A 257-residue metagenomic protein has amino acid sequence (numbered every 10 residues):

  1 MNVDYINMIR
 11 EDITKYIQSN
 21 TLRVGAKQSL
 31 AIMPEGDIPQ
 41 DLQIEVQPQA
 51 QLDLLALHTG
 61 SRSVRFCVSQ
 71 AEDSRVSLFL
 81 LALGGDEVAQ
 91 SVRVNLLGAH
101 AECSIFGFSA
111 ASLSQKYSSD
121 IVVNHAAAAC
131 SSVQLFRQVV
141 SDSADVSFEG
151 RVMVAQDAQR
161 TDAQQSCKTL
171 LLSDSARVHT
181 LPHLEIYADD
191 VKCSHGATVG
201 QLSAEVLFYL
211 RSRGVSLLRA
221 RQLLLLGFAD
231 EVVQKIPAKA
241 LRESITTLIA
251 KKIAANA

Functional and structural regions predicted by a protein language model:
D4-F208, S212-V215, R242-A257: Conserved beta-strand/loop scaffold segments within soluble protein domains that form the structured core and edges
Q115, R137, L224, Q234-K235: Short amphipathic alpha-helical leader/targeting segments
Y209-G214, R219-D230: Extended amphipathic alpha-helical segments enriched in small hydrophobics
Q222, P237-T246: Short glycine/proline-enriched turn or capping motifs at secondary-structure junctions
F228-A238: Short arginine-rich
